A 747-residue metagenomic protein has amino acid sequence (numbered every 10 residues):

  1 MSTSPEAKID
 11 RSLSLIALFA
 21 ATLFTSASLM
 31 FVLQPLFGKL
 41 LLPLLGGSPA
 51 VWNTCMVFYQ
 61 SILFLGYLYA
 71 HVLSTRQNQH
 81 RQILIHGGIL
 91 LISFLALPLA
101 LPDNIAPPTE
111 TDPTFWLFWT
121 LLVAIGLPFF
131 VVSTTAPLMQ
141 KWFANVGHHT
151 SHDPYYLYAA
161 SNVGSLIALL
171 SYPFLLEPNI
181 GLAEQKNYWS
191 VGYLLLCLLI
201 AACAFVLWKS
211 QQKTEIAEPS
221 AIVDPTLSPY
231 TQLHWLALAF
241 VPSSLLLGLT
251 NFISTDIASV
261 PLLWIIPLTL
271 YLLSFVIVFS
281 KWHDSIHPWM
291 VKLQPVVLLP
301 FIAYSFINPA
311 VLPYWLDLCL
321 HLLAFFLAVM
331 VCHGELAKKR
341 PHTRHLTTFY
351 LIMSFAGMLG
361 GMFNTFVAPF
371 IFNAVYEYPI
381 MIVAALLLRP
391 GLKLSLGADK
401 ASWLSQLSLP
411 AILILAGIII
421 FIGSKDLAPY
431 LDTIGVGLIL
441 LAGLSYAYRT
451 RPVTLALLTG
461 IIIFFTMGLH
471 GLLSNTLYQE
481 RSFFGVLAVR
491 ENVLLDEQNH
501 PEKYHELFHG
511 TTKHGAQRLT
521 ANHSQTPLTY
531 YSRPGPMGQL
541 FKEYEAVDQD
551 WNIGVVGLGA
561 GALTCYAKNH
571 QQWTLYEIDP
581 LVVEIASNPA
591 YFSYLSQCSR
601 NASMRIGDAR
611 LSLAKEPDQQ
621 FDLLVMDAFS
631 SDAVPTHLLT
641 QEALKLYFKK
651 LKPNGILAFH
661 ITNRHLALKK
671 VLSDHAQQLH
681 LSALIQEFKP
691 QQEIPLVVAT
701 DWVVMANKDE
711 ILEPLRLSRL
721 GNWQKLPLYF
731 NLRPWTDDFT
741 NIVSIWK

Functional and structural regions predicted by a protein language model:
S2-G721, T740-K747: Alpha-helical transmembrane segments of multi-pass membrane proteins
S482, N731-D738: Acidic/polar residues in short coil/turn loops that connect beta-strands within repeat-based beta-sheet scaffolds
